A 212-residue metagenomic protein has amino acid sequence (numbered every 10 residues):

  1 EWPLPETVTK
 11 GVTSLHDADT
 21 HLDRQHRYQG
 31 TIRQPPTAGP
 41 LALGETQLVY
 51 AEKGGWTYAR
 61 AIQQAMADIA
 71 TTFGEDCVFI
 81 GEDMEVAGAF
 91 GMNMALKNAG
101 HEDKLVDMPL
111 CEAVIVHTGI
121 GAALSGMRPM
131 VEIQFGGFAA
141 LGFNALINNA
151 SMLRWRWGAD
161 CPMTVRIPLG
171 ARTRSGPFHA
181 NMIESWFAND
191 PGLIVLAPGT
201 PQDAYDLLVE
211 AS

Functional and structural regions predicted by a protein language model:
W2-S212: Thiamine diphosphate
